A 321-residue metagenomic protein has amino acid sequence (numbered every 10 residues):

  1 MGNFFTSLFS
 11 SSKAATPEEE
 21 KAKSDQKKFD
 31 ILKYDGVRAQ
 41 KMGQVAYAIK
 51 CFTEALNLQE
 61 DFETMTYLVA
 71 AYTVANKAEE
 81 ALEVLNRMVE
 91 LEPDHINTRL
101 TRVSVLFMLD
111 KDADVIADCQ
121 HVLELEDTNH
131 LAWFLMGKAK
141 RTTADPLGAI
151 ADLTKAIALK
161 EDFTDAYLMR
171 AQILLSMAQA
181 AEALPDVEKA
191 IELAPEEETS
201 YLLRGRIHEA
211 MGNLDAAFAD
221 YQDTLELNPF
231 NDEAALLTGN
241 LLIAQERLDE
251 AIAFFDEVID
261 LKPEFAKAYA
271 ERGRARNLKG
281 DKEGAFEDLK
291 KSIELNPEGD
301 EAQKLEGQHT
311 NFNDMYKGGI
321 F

Functional and structural regions predicted by a protein language model:
G2-K21, F286-F321: Terminal, low-structured helical/coil segments at or just beyond the last alpha-helical repeat
S24-E63, Y67-V74, T101-D110, K138 (+2 more regions): Alpha-helical segment of the N-proximal tetratricopeptide repeat
Q26, Q59-E60, P93, D127 (+5 more regions): Short coil turns that delineate tetratricopeptide repeat
F29, F62-T64, I96-N97, H130-L131 (+5 more regions): Helix-start (N-cap) detector for alpha-helical repeat units in TPR-like alpha-solenoids, especially tetratricopeptide
Y34, Y67-L68, T101, L135 (+5 more regions): Canonical tetratricopeptide repeat
Q40, T73, L100, F107 (+9 more regions): Position-specific recognition of the canonical hydrophobic site in helix A of tetratricopeptide repeat
G43-K50, A75-R87, L109-H121, T142-K155 (+5 more regions): Structural signature of tandem alpha-helical TPR/SEL1-like repeats, specifically the intra-repeat loop/turn
A70, S104, R206-A210, Q222 (+1 more regions): Alpha-helical adaptor scaffolds
